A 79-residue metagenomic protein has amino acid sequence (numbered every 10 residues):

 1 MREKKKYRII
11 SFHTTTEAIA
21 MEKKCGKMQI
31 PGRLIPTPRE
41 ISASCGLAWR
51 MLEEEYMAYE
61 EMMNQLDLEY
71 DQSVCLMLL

Functional and structural regions predicted by a protein language model:
M1-K4: Solvent-exposed alpha-helices and their adjacent loops that cap or buttress functional pockets in soluble metabolic
K6-R8, V74: Short helix-onset patch at the extreme N-terminus, typifying the N->h transition of secretory signal peptides
I9, H13-A58: Amphipathic, hydrophobic secondary-structure cores in small proteins
M51-L79: C-terminal structural segments of small proteins and small subunits
